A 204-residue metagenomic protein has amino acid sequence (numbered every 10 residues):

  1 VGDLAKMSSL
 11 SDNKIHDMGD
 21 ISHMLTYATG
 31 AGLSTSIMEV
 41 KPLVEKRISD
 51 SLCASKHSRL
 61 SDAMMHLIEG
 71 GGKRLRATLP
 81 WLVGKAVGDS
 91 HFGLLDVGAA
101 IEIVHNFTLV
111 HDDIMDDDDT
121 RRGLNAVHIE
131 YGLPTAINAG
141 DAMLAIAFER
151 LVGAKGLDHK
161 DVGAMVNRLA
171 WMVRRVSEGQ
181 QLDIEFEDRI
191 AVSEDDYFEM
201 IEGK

Functional and structural regions predicted by a protein language model:
G2-K6: Extreme N-terminal basic, low-complexity initiation segments that serve as generic localization/processing leaders
S8-S11, I15-S51: N-terminal amphipathic/basic leader segments beginning at the initiator methionine
P42-L43, S49, C53-K204: Mg2+-dependent prenyl diphosphate-binding active-site environment of isoprenoid biosynthetic enzymes
